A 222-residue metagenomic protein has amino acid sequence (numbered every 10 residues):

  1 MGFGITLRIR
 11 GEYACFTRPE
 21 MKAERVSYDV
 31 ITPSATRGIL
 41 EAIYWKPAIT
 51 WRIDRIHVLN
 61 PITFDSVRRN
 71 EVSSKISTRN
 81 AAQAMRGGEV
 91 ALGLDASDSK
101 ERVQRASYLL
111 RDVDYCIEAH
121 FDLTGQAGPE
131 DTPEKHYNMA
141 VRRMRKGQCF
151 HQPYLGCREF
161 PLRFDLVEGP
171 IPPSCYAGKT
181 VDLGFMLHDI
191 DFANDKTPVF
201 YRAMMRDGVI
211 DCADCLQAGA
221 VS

Functional and structural regions predicted by a protein language model:
M1-A23, M204, G208-A213: N-terminal, Lys/Arg- and Ser/Thr-rich interaction peptides
G4, I53, D112-C116: Extracellular structured ligand-interaction cores
I9-Y13, N60, I117-G125: Beta-strand elements of well-folded, non-transmembrane domains
C15-T17, F64, G125-A127: Residue-level signal for secondary-structure boundary sites
M21, V26-E71: Glycine/small-residue-rich interface belts in oligomeric ring/scaffold proteins and their assembly partners
I31-A35, I76-A84: Glycine-rich loops and low-complexity Gly/Arg-rich segments that provide flexible linkers or classic glycine-based
E71-S73, A81-S222: Internal, well-folded beta-alpha domain core
